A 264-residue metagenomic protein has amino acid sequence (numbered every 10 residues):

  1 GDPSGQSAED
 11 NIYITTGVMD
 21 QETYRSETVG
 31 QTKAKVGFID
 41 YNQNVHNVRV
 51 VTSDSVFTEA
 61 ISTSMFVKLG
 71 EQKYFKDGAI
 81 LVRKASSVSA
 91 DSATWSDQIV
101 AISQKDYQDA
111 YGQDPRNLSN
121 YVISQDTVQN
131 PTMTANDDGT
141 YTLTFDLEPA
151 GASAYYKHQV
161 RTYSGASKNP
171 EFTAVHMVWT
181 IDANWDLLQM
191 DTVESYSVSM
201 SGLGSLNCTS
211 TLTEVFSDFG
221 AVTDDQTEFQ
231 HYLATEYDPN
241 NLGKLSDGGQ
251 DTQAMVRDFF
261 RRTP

Functional and structural regions predicted by a protein language model:
G1-V50, T227-P264: N-terminal leader/targeting segments and the immediate start of mature chains
Y13, R25, K33, N42-V45 (+8 more regions): Long, acidic/polar, low-complexity amphipathic helices and coiled-coil-like
G17-E27, V45-S62, G70-I80, D138 (+2 more regions): Short, solvent-exposed coil/turn segments at beta-strand boundaries
T28-A34, T58-M65, V82-S87, D191-V198: Beta-turn initiation residues at beta-strand->coil junctions
K33-N42, T58-K68, A110-T127, Q159-E171: Short, solvent-exposed secondary-structure boundary motifs
D40-Q113: An acidic-aromatic
A79, A85-H158: Flexible, processing/modification-adjacent segments and terminal tails in exported/periplasmic/extracellular proteins
Y141-H231: Gly/Pro-enriched, hydrophobic low-complexity segments that function as extracytoplasmic propeptides/linkers
